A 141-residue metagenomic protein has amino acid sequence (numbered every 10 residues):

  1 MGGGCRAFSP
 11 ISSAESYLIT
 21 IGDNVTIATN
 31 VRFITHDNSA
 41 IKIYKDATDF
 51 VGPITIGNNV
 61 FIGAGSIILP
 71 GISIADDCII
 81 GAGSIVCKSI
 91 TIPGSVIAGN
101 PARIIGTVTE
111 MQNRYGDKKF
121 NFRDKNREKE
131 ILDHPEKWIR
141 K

Functional and structural regions predicted by a protein language model:
M1-G4: N-terminal "first-domain core" detector
A7-S73, T91, N100-P101, T107-T109: Flexible, glycine/small-residue-enriched loop-and-beta-strand segment within the central core of proteins
F61, I79, V96-A98: Short-chain dehydrogenase/reductase
I72, C78-S84: Surface-exposed, polar helix/loop patches in the mature regions of secreted/periplasmic/lumenal proteins that form
S95, N100-K141: Terminal amphipathic alpha-helical/low-complexity segments used for targeting or macromolecular assembly
